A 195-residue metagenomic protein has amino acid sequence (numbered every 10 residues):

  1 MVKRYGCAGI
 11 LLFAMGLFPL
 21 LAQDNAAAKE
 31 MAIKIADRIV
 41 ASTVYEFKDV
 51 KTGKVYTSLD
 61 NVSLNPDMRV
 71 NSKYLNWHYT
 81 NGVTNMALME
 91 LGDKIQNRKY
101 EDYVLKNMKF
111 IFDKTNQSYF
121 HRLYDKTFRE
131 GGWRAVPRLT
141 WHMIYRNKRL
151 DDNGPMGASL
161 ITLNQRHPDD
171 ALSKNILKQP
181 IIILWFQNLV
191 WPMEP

Functional and structural regions predicted by a protein language model:
M1-D24: Bacterial Sec-dependent N-terminal signal peptides
R4, H167-L177, W191-E194: Short secondary-structure capping/junction motifs at helix and strand boundaries
G16-L20, N81, N153, I181: A generic alpha-helix preference that emphasizes hydrophobic side chains
Q23-V136, D170-K174, K178-Q179, W185-Q187: Low-complexity, Ser/Thr/Pro/Gly-enriched N-terminal "stalk/linker" regions
W77, K148, E194: Flexible, active-site-adjacent loop/turn segments at secondary-structure boundaries
R138-H167, I176: Aromatic-rich carbohydrate-recognition surfaces in CAZymes
I144, I181-I182: Short, charged beta->alpha transition segments
I161-Q165, L184-P195: The feature captures the catalytic groove of carbohydrate-active enzymes
